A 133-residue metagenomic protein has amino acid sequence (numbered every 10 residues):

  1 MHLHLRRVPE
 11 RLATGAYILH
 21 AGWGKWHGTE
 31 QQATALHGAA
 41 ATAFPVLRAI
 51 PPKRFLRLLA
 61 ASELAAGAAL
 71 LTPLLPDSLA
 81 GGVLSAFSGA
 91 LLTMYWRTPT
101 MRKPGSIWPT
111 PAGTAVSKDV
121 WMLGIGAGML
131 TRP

Functional and structural regions predicted by a protein language model:
M1-A65, L71-P133: Membrane-interface extramembranous regions
